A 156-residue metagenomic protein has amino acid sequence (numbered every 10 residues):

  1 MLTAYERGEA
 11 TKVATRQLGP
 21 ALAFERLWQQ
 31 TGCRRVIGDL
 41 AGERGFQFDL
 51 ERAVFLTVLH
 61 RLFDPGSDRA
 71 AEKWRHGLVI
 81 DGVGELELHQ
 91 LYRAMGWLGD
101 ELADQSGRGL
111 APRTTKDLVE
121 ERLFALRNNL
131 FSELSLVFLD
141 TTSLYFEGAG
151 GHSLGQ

Functional and structural regions predicted by a protein language model:
M1-G155: Dynamic "connector" segments at or just before major functional cores
